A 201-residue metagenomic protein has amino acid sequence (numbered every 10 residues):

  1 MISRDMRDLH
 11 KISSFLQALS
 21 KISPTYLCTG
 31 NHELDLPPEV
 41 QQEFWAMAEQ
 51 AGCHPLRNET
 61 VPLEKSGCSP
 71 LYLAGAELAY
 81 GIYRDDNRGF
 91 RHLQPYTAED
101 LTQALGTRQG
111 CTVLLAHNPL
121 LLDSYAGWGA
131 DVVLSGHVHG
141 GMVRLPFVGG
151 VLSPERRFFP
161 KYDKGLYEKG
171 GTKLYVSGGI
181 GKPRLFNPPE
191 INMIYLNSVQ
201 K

Functional and structural regions predicted by a protein language model:
M1, P24-N31, L56-E59, V113-A116 (+2 more regions): Active-site neighborhood of phospho(di)ester-bond hydrolases with catalytic His/Asp-centered motifs
M1-H10, E33-Q42, G81-H92, F147-R157 (+1 more regions): Acidic/histidine-rich helix-loop elements that form or flank divalent-metal/phosphate-binding sites at the catalytic
M1-L56: Membrane-embedded segments
M1-R4, N31-D35, V61-L63, A79-G81 (+3 more regions): Solvent-exposed loop/turn segments at secondary-structure junctions within structured extracellular/periplasmic domains
L16-I22, G106-R108, A126-W128: Short, conserved loop/helix-junction motifs that constitute active-site signature segments in enzyme catalytic cores
Q42, A46-C53, K65-T112, L122-D123 (+1 more regions): Binuclear metal-dependent hydrolase catalytic cores centered on His/Asp/Glu-rich metal-binding motifs
E59-S66, G165-K169: Short acidic-hydrophobic surface loop/beta-edge motif
N118-Y195: Conserved beta-sheet core of the metallophosphoesterase superfamily
